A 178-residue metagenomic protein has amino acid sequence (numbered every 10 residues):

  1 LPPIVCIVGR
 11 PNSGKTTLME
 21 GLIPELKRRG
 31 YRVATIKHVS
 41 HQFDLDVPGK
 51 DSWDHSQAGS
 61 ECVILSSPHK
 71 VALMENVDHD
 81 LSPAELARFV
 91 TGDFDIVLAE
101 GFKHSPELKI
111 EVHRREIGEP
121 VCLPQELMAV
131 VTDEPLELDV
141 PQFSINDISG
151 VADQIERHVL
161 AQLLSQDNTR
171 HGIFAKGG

Functional and structural regions predicted by a protein language model:
L1-I4: Extreme N-terminal starter segment of soluble prokaryotic enzymes
I7: Hydrophobic anchor at the beta1->P-loop junction of P-loop NTPases
P11: The conserved Walker
K15: Conserved lysine of the Walker
G21-D78: N-terminal phosphate/diphosphate-binding loop that engages ATP/GTP or pyrophosphate donors across diverse enzyme folds
E75-S105: Phosphate-binding/switch loop-helix module in NTP-utilizing enzymes
I96-S165: Phosphate/Mg2+-binding loops and adjacent switch elements in nucleotide/diphosphate-handling enzyme cores
L164-G178: C-terminal-of-GTPase-core extension/linker across diverse P-loop GTPases
